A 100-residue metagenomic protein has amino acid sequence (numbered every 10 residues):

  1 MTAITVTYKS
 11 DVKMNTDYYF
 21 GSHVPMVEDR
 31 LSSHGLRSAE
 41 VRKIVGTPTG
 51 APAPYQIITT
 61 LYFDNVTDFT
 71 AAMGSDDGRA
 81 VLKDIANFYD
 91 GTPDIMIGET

Functional and structural regions predicted by a protein language model:
M1-T100: Macromolecular interaction modules
